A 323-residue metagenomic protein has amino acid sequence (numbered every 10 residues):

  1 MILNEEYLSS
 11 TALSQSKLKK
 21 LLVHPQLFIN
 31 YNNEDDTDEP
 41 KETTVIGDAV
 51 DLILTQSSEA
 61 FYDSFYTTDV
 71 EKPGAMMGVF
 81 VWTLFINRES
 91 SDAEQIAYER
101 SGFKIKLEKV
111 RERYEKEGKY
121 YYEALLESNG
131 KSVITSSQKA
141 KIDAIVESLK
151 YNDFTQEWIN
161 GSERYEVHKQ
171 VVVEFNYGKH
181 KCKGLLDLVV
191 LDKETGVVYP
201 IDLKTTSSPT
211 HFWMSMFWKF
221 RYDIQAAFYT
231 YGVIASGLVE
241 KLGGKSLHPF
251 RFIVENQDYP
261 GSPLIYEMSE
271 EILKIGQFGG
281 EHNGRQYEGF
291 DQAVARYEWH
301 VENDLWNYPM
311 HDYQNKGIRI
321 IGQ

Functional and structural regions predicted by a protein language model:
M1-K183: Metal-dependent nuclease catalytic cores that hydrolyze phosphodiester bonds in DNA/RNA, characterized by
D36, N176, T206-F220: Short helix/strand-bridging catalytic loops that position acidic/His residues to coordinate divalent metals and engage
E94-Q95, W218-D223, F228-Q323: Metal-dependent nuclease catalytic regions and adjoining charged, substrate-binding loops involved in nucleic-acid end
V172-N176, L191, I253-E255: A generic structural motif
Y177-K179, K193-V197, K241-K245: Short, solvent-exposed loop/turn segments that connect beta-strands within catalytic domains and beta-strand-rich
K181-K183, G196-V198, G261-P263: Short, mixed charged/polar active-site loops that provide acid/base catalysis or chelate metal/phosphate cofactors
G184-L186, F250: Change "...and in nucleic-acid phosphodiester-cleaving endonucleases..." to "...and in nucleic-acid processing enzymes
L186-F212: Conserved catalytic cores of phosphodiester-cleaving nucleases, focusing on short active-site segments
